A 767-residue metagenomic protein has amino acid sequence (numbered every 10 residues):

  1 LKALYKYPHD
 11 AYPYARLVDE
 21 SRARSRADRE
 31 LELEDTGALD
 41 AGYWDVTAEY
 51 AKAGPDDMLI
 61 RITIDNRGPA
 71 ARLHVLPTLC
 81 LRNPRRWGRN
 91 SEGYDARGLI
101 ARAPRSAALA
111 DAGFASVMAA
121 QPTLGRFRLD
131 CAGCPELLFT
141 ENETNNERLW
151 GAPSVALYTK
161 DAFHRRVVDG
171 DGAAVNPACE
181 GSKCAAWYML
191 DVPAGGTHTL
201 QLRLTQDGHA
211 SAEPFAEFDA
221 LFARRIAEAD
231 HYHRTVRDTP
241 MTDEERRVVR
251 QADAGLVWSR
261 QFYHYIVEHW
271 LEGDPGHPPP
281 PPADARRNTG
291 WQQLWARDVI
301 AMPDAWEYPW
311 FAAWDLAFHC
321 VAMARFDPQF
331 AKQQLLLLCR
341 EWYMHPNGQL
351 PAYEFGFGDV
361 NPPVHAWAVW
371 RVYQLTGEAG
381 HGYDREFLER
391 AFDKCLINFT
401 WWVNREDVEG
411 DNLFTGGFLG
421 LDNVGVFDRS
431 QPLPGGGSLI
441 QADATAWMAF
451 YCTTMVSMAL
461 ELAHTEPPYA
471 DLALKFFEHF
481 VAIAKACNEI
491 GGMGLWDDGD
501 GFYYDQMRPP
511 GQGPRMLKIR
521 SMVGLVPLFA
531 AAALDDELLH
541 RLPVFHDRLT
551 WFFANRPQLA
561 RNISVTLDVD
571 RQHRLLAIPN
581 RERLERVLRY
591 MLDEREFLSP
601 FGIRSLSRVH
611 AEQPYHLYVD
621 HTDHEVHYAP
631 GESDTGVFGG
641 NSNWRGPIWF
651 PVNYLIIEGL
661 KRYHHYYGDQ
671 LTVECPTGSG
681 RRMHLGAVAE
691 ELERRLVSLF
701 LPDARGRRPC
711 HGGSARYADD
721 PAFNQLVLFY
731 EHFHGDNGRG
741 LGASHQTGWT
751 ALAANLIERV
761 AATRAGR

Functional and structural regions predicted by a protein language model:
L1-R767: Acidic, mature catalytic/reactive cores of soluble proteins
